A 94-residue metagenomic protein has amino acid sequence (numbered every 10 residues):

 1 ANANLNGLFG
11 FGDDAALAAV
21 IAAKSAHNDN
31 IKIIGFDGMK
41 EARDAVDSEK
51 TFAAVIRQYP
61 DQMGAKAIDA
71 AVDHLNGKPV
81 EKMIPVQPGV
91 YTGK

Functional and structural regions predicted by a protein language model:
A1-K94: A residue-level marker of the well-folded mature domains of exported/periplasmic proteins
